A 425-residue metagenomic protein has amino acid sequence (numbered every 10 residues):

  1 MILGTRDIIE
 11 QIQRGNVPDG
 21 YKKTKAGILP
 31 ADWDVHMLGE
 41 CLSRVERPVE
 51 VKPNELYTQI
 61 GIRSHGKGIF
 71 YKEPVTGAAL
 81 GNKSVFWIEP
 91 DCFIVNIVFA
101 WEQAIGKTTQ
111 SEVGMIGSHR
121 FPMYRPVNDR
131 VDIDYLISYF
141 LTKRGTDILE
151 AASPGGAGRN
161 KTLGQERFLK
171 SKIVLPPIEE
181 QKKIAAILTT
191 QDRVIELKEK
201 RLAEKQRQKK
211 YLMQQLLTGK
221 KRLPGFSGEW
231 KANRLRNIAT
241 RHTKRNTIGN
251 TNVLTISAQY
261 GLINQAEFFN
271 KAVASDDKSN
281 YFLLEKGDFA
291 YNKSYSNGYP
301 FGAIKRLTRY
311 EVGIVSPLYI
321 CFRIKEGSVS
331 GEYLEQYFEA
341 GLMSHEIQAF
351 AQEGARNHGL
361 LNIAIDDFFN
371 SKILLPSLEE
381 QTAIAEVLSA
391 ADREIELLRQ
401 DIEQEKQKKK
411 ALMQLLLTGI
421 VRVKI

Functional and structural regions predicted by a protein language model:
M1-I28, D32, L175-K231, L374-I425: Amphipathic alpha-helical coiled-coil/heptad-repeat segments
P18, G39-S43, R47-G81, M123 (+3 more regions): DNA target-recognition patches
P18-K22, W101, M115-R120, G155-E179 (+2 more regions): A short glycine-rich beta-alpha junction/loop motif
D19-V49, K170, I178, L223-N246: Non-catalytic DNA-recognition/assembly elements of restriction-modification systems
K23, A79-N82, A157, T190 (+4 more regions): Short, solvent-exposed loop/turn positions at domain surfaces that link secondary-structure elements or cap domain
D34, Y71, G77, K83 (+4 more regions): Residue-level recognition of short, solvent-exposed, well-ordered loop/turn junctions that link secondary-structure
S84-G145, G164, F282-M343, R356-N357 (+1 more regions): A short beta-sheet element
